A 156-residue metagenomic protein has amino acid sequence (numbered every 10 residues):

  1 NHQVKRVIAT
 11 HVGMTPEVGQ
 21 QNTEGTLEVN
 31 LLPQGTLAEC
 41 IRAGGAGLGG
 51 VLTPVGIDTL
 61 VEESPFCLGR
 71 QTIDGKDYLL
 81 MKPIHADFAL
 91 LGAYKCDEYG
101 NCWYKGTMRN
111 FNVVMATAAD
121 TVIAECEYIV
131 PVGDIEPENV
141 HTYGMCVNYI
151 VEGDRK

Functional and structural regions predicted by a protein language model:
N1-K156: Conserved alpha/beta enzyme-core scaffold
